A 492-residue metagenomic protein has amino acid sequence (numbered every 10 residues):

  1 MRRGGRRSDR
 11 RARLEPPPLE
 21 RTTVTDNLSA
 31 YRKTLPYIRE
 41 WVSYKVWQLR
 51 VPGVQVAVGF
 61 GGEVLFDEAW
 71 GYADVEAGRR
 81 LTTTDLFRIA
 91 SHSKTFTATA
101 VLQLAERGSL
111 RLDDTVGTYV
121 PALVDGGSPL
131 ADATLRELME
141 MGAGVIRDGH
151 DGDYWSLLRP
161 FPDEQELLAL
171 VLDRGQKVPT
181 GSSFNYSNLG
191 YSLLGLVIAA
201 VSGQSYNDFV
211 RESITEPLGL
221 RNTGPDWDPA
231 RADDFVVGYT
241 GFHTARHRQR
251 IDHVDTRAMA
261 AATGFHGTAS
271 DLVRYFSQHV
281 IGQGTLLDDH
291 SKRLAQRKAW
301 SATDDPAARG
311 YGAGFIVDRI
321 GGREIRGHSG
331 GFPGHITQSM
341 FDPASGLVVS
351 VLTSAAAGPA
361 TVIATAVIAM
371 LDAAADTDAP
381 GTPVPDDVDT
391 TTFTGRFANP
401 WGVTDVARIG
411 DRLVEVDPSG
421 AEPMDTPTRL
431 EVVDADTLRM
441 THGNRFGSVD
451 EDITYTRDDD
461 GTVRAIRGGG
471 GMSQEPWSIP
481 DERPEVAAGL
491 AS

Functional and structural regions predicted by a protein language model:
M1-E15: Compositionally biased, low-complexity flexible segments
L19-T23, T361-S492: Peripheral terminal and inter-domain segments
D26-I89, S109-R111, A169-R174: Short, conserved catalytic-motif segment at the N-terminal edge
P36-S43, G62, L86-V116, Y191-A199 (+2 more regions): Active-site SXXK
R50-G53, P333-I336, G402: Short, small/polar residue-rich loop motifs at catalytic or cofactor-binding pockets
E63-V64, A69-V75, G127-P333, T337-S339: Short, surface-exposed loop or secondary-structure junction motifs that flank catalytic or metal-binding residues
L65, G327-H328, Q338-F341, S345-A355 (+1 more regions): Short, well-ordered beta-strand elements
R111-G126, L218: Short, glycine/proline-biased beta-turn/loop segments that scaffold the active-site neighborhood
